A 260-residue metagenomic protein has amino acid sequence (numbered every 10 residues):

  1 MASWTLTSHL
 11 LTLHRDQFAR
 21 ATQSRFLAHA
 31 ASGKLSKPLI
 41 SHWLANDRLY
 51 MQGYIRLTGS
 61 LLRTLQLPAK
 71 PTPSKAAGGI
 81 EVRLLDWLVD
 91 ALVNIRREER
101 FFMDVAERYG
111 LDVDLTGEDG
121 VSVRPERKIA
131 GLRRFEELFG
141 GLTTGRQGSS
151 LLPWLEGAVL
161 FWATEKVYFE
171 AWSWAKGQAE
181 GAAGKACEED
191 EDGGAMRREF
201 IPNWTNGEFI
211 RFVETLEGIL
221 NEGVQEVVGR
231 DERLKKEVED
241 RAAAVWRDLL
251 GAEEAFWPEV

Functional and structural regions predicted by a protein language model:
M1-L27, E208-T215: Acidic, low-complexity proline/glycine-rich segments
S8-L10, S36, A171, A244: Long, non-globular segments of proteins
L11-L35, R146-Q147, E222-R230: Short alpha-helical hairpin
R15-R20, L35-L65, N94, V159-E170: Alpha-helical bundle segments that constitute or directly flank the non-heme di-iron/ferroxidase center
T22, Y50-L57, E98-F101, G131-F135 (+6 more regions): Amphipathic, well-ordered alpha-helical segments in soluble domains
R25-P38, I55-D86, S150: Helix-loop segments that flank and shape redox-cofactor active sites
S74-F212: Active-site-proximal alpha-helical scaffolds that flank and shape metal-associated catalytic sites
V224-V227, D231-L234, D240-V260: A cross-kingdom marker for long, charged
